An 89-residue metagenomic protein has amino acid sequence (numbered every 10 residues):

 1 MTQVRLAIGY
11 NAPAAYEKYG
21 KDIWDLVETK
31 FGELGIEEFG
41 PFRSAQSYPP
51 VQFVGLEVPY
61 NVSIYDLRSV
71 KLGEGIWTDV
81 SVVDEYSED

Functional and structural regions predicted by a protein language model:
M1-E17, P50: Short glycine-/aliphatic-rich beta-strand segments at the starts of folded cytosolic domains
V4-I8, V27, F31, V54-L56 (+2 more regions): Hydrophobic beta-strand residues in large extracellular and virion-surface proteins
N11-F39: Short amphipathic alpha-helix segments
P13, S44, W77-D79: Intrinsically disordered, low-complexity, compositionally biased regions/tails
P13-K18, I64-Y65, S87-D89: Short, surface-exposed beta-strand/loop "edge" segments at domain boundaries and coil↔beta transitions
K21-D25, I64-I76: Extended Gly/Ser/Thr-rich low-complexity repeat segments, especially those forming or decorating extracellular
G32-K71: Short, intrinsically disordered low-complexity segments
I36, L72-D89: Conserved short beta-strand edge segments in small beta-sheet-based binding/regulatory domains
